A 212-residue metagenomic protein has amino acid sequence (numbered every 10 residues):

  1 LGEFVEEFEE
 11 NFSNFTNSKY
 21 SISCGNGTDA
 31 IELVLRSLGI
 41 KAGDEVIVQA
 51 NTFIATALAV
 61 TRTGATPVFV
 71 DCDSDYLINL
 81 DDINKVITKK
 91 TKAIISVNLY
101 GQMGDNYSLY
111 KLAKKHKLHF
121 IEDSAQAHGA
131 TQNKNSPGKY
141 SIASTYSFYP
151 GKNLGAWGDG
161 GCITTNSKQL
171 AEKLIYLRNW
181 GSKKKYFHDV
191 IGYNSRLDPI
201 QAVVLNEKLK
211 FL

Functional and structural regions predicted by a protein language model:
L1, V5, G27-I31, F53 (+3 more regions): Conserved donor sugar-nucleotide recognition element shared by glycan-biosynthetic enzymes
G2-E45, A59-T63, V68-V70, N135: Phosphate-binding glycine-rich loop
E10, Y107-Y110, D159: Active-site phosphate/pyrophosphate- and oxyanion-stabilizing loops and adjacent acidic/basic residues in soluble
N17, A42, K90, K139-Y140 (+2 more regions): Short loop/turn motifs at secondary-structure junctions
R36-S124, T131: PLP-dependent aminotransferase-like
A127-K134, Y140-L212: Active-site region of PLP-dependent enzymes
